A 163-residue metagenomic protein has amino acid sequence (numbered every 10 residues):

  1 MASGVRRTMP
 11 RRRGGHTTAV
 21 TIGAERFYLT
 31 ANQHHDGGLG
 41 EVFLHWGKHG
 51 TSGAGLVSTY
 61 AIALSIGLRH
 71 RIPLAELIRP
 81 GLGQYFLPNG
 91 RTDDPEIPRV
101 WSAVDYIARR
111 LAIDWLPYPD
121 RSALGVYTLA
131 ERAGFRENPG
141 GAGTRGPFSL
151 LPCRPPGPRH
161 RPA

Functional and structural regions predicted by a protein language model:
M1-L56, Y60-L68, G141-A163: Non-catalytic terminal/interface segments that mediate subunit docking, oligomerization, and allosteric communication
M1-V5, V104-A163: Intrinsic disorder at enzyme termini
E41, L87-P88, E131, R136: Alpha-helix boundary/interfacial micro-motifs
V42-V100: Active-site- and interface-proximal helix/loop "cap" or "latch" segments in soluble metabolic and energy-transducing
